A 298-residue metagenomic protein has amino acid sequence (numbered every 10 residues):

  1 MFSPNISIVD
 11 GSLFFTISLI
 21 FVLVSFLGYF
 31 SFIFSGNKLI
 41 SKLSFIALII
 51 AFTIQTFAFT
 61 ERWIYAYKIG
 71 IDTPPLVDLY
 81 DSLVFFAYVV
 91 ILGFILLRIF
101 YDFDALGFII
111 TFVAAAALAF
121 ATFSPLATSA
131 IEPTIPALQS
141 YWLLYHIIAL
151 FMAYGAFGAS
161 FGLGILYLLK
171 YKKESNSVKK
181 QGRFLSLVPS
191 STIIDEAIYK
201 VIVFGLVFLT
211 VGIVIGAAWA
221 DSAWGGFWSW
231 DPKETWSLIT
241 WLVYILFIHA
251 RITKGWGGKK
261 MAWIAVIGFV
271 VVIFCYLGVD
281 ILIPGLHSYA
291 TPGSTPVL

Functional and structural regions predicted by a protein language model:
M1-L298: Polytopic transmembrane helical bundles with strong interfacial aromatic enrichment
